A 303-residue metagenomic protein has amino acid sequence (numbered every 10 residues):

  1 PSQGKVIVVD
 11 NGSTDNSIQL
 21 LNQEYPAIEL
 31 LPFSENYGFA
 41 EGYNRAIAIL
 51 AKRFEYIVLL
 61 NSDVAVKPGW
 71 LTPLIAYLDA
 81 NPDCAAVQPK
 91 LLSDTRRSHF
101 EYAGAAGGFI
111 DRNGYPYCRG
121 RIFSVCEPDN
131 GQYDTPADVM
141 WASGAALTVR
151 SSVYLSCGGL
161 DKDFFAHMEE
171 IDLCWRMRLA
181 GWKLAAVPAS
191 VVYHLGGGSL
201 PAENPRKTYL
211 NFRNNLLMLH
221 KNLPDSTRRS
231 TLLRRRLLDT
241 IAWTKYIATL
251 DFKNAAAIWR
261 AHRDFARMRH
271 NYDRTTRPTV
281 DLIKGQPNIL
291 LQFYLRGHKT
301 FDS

Functional and structural regions predicted by a protein language model:
P1-Q3: Short, acidic, metal-binding catalytic loop of nucleotide-sugar glycosyltransferases
D10-Q19, E35: A conserved acidic beta->alpha catalytic loop
P32-L50, S62: Glycine-rich, basic loop-to-helix element that forms the pyrophosphate-binding segment of sugar-nucleotide handling
R53-A65: Short beta-strand-to-loop acidic/aromatic patch adjacent to the donor-nucleotide binding site
A65-Y115: Conserved donor NDP-sugar-binding/catalytic core segment of glycosyltransferases
G108-V139: Short, flexible, basic/aromatic active-site loop/helix in glycosyltransferases
D134-V191: A short, conserved alpha-helix in the catalytic core of glycosyltransferases
A180-R274, V280-I289: Active-site-adjacent helix/loop segment of glycosyltransferases that harbors family-specific signature motifs
